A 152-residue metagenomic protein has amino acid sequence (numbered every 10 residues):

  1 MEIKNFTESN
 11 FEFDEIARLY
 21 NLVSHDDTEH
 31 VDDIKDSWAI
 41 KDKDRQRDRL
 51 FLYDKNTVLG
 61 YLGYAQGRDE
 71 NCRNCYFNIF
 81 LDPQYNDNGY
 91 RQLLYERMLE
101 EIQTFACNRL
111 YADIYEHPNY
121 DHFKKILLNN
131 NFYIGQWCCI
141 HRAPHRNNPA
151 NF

Functional and structural regions predicted by a protein language model:
M1-I16: A short beta-loop-alpha structural element at the N-terminal edge of CoA-dependent acyl/N-acetyltransferase catalytic
F6-S9, N21-S24, T28-H117: Conserved donor-binding loop and adjoining core beta-sheet/short helix segment in diverse acyl/aminoacyl transferases
E15, L93, H122: Charged catalytic carboxylate motif
I40, L128-N131: Short proline/glycine-enriched turn/loop segments at secondary-structure junctions
Y76, H122, I140: Amphipathic alpha-helical recognition patches that constitute DNA-binding helices
N119-D121, P149: A short beta-to-alpha transition loop/helix N-cap that caps and shapes the active-site region
F123-L127: Conserved active-site tyrosine of GNAT-family acetyltransferases
N131-F152: Acyltransferase donor/substrate-recognition loop-hinge adjacent to the catalytic core
